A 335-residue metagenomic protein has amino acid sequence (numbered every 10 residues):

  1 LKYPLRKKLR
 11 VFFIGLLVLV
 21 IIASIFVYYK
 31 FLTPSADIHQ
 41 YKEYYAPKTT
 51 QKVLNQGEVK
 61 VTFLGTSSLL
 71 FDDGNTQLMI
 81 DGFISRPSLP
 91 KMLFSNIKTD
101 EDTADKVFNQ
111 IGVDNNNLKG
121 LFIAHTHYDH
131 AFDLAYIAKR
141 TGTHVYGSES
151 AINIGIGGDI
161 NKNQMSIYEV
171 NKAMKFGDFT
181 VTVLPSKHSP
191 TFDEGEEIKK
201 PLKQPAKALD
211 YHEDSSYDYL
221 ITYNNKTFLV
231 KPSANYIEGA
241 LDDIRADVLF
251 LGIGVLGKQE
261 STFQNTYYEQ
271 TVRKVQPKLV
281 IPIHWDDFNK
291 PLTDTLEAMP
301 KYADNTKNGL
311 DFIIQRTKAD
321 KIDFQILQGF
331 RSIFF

Functional and structural regions predicted by a protein language model:
K2-K98, P190, R331: Zn-dependent metallo-beta-lactamase
S35-Q56, E149-D218, T222-N225, Q315-A319 (+1 more regions): Metallo-beta-lactamase
S67, P87, T126-A131, I152-G155 (+6 more regions): Active-site environment of divalent metal-dependent phosphoester hydrolases
T76-F122, T191, E197-L202, Y236-D242: Pre-active-site segment of Zn-dependent metallo-hydrolases
I80-D81, N117-H127, Y146-S148, L229-A234 (+3 more regions): Active-site neighborhood of phospho(di)ester-bond hydrolases with catalytic His/Asp-centered motifs
Q110-T141, E149-S150: Di-metal (Zn2+ and/or Mg2+/Mn2+) metal-binding site signature of metallo-dependent hydrolases with the MBL/beta-CASP
H144, I156-A173, E269, R273-F335: Binuclear metal-ion centers of metallo-dependent hydrolases, dominated by the metallo-beta-lactamase
Q204-K274: Active-site-proximal loop/helix segments of hydrolase catalytic cores
